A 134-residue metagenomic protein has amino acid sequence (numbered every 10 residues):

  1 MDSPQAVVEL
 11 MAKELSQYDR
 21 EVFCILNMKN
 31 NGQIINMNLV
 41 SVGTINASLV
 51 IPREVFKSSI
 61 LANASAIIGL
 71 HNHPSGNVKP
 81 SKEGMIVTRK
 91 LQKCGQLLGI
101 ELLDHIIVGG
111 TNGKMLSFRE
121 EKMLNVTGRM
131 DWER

Functional and structural regions predicted by a protein language model:
M1-N36: Long amphipathic N-terminal alpha/beta scaffold segment
A6-E9, K29-N31, S41-R134: Active-site-proximal loop/helix of nucleotide/amide-processing enzymes and allied scaffolds
